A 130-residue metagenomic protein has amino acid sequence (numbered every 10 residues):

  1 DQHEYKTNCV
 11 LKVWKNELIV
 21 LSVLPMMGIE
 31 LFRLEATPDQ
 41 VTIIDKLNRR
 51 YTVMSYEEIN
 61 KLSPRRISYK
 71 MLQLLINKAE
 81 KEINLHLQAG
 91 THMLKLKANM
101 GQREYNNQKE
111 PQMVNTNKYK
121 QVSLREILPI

Functional and structural regions predicted by a protein language model:
E4-E17, L47: Beta-strand-dominated lipid-handling architectures at cellular/organellar boundaries
E4-N8, S22, I29, L34-P38 (+1 more regions): Extended beta-sheet lipid-handling architectures
L11-V13, T37-P38, Y56-K61, N99-E104: A short, sequence-level motif marking secondary-structure junctions
L18-Y69: An acidic-aromatic
M26, N77, Y105: Residue-level marker of positions within ordered structural domains that often coincide with functionally constrained
L47, K81-I130: Non-transmembrane domains of secretory- and envelope-associated proteins
R65-E80: Terminal interaction module
